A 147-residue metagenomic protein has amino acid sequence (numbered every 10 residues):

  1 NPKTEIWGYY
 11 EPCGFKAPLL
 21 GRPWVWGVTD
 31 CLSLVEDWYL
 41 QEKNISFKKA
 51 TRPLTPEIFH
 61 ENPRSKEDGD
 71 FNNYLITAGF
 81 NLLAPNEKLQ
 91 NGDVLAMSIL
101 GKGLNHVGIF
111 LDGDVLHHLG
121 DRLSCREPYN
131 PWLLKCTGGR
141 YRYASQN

Functional and structural regions predicted by a protein language model:
N1-T4: Nucleic-acid nuclease catalytic cores
W7-L20: Intrinsically disordered, low-complexity, Pro/Ser/Thr/Asn/Gly/Ala-rich spacer/linker segments adjacent to signal
G8-Y9, A50, E127: A short secondary-structure junction signal
P18-G27, T137, A144: Short, Lys/Arg-rich amphipathic segments at extreme N-termini
P23-K43: Active-site nucleophilic cysteine motif
N44-E57: Short acidic alpha-helical/loop segments enriched in Asp/Glu that coordinate divalent cations
T55-S124, Y129-N130: ...with weaker cross-activation on analogous glycine-rich loops/strands in unrelated enzymes
E127-N147: Glycine- and charge-enriched low-complexity intrinsically disordered segments
